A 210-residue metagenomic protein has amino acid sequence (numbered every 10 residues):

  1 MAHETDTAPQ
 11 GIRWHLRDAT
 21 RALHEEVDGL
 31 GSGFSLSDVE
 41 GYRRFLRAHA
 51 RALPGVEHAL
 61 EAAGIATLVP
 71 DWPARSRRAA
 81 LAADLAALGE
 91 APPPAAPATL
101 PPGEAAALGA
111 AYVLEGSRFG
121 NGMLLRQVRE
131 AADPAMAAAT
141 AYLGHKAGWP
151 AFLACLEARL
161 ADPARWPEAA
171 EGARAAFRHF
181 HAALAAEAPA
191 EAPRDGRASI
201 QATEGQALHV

Functional and structural regions predicted by a protein language model:
M1-V210: Metal- and O2-centered redox machinery and metal/ROS homeostasis
